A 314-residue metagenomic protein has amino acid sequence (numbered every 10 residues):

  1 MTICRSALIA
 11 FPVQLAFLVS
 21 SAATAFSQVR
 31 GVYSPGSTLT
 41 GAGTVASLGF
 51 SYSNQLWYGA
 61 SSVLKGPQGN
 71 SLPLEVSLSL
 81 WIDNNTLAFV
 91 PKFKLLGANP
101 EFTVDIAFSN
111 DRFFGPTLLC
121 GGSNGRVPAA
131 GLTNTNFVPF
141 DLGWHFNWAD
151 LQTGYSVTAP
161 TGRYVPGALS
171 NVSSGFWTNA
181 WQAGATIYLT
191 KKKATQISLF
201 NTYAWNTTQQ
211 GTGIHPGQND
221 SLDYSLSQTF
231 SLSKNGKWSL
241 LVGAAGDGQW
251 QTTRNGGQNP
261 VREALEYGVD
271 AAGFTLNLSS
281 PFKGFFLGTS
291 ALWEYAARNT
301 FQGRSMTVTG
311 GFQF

Functional and structural regions predicted by a protein language model:
F26, G41-G49, V90-P100, W144-L151 (+4 more regions): Short loop/turn motifs that connect adjacent beta-strands in outer-membrane beta-barrel proteins
V29-G31, Y58-I82, T117-P128, L169: Surface-exposed strand-loop-strand hairpins of Gram-negative outer-membrane beta-barrel proteins
A42, N54, N85-P91, F137-W144 (+8 more regions): Residues on the lipid-exposed face of transmembrane beta-strands in outer-membrane beta-barrel proteins
L48, S77-D83, A98, R126-N136 (+4 more regions): Residues that define the transmembrane beta-barrel architecture of outer-membrane proteins
F50-N54, A98-V104, L151-Y155, N179 (+6 more regions): Transmembrane beta-strands of outer-membrane beta-barrel proteins
L56-S62, F89, I106-R112, N134 (+7 more regions): Transmembrane beta-strands of outer-membrane beta-barrel pores
W57, K65, S71, Q210-F314: Outer membrane beta-barrel transmembrane domains
L78-H145: Long, hydrophobic/aromatic-enriched structural stretches that serve as scaffold segments
